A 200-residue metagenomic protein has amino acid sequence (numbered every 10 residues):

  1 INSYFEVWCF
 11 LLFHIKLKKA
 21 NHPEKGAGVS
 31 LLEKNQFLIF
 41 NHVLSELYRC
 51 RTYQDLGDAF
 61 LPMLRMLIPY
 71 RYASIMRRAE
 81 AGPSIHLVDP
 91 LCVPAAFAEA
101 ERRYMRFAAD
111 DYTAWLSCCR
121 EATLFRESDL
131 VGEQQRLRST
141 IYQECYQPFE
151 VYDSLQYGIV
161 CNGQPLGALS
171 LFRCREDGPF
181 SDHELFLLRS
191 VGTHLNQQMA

Functional and structural regions predicted by a protein language model:
K16, A20, E24-R49: Signal-transmission linkers at sensory-effector interfaces
K16-K19, P165, H183, S190: A structural signal for the main folded, soluble domain(s) of proteins
S30-L31, R173-L188: Regulatory loop-to-helix N-cap segments in sensory/regulatory domains that couple ligand/signal detection
H42-R51, L61-P165, F172-C174: Regulatory input/activation interfaces that engage signals or partners
L187-A200: Signal-transmission/dimerization alpha-helices at domain junctions
